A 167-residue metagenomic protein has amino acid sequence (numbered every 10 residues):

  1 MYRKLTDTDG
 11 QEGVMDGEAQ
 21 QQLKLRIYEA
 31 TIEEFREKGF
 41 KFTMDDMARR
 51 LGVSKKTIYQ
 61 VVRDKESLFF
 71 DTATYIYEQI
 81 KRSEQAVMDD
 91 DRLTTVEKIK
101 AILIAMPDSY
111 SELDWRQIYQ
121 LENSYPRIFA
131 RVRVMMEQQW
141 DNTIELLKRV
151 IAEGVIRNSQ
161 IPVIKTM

Functional and structural regions predicted by a protein language model:
M1-Q22: N-terminal intrinsically disordered/low-complexity leader segments
A19-A30, T95: N-terminal positioning helix adjacent to the helix-turn-helix/winged-helix DNA-binding module
L25, D71, Q85-E112: Hydrophobic alpha-helical connector segments
R26, A30, E34-S67, D71: Helix-turn-helix
A73-R82: Short, basic, alpha-helical segments at the C-terminal edge of helix-turn-helix-like DNA-binding modules
P107-E145, A152-V155: Short secondary-structure transition hinges
K148, R157-M167: Hydrophobic alpha-helical segments that form the core of small-molecule binding pockets and/or dimer interfaces
